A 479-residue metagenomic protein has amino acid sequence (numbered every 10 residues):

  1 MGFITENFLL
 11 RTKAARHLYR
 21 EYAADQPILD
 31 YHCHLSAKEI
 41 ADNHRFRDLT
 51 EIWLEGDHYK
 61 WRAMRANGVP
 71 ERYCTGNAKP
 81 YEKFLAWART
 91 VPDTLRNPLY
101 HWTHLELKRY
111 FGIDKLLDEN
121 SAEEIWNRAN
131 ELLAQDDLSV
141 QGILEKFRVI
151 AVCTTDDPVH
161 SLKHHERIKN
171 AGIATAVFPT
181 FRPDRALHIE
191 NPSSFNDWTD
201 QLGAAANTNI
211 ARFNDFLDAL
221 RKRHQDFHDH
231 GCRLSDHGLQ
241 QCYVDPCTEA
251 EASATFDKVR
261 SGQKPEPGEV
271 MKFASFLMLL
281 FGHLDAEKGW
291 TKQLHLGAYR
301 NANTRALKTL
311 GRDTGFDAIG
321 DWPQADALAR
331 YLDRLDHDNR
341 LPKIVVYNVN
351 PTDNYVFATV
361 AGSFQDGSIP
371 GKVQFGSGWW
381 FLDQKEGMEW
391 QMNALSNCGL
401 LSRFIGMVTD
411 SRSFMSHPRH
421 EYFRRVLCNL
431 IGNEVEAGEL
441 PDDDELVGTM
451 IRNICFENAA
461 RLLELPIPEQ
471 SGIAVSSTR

Functional and structural regions predicted by a protein language model:
M1-K288, R340-P342, V346-A358, G362-R479: Metal-cofactor-binding active-site regions of metalloenzymes
P267, F316-W322: A short acidic, glycine-rich active-site loop that binds or catalyzes chemistry on phosphate/adenosine moieties
K292-L294: C-terminal amphipathic alpha-helical interaction region
A298, N303: Hard-cation-handling environments
L307-G315: Short glycine/proline- and charge-enriched loop/turn segments that cap or connect secondary-structure elements
Q324-L328: Divalent-cation-assisted or electrostatically stabilized phosphate/pyrophosphate-binding catalytic cores
Y331-H337: Short, basic/hydrophobic alpha-helical segments
